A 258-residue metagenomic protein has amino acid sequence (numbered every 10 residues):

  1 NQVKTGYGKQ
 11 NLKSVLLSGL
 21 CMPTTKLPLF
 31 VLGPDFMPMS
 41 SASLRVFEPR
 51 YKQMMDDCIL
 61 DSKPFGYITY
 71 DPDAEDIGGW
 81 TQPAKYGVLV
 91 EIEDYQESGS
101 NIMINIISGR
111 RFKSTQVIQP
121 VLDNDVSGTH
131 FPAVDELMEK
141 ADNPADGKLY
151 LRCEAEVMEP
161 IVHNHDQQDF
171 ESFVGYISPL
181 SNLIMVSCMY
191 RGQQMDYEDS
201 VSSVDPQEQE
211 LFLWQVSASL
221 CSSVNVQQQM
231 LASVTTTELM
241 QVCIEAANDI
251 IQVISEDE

Functional and structural regions predicted by a protein language model:
L16-E258: N-terminal low-complexity, acidic/polar interaction/targeting segments
